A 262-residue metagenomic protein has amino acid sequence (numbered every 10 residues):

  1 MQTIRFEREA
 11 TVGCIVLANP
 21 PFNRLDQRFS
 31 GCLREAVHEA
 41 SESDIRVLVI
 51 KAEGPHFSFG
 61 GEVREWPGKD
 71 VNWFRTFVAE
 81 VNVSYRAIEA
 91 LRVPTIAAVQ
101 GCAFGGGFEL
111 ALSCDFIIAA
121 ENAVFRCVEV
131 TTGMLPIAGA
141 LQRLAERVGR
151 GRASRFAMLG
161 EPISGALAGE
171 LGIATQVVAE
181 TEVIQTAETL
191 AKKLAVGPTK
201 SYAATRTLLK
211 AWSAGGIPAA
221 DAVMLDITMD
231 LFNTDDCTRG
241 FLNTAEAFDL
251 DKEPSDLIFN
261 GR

Functional and structural regions predicted by a protein language model:
M1-E53, R86: Conserved CoA-thioester-binding segment of acyl-CoA-metabolizing enzymes
M1-E9, N19, G160-G165, Q185 (+2 more regions): C-terminal alpha-helix plus adjacent terminal tail
I15, I50, E62, L110-L112 (+3 more regions): Hydrophobic/aromatic residues within transmembrane alpha-helices of multi-pass small-molecule transporters
F22-N23, H56, M134, Q176: Short strand->helix junction
F29-L33, F77-E80, V183, M224: Hydrophobic alpha-helical membrane-association signature
C32, A52-A87, A103, G133: Glycine- (often His-adjacent) and acidic-residue-rich active-site loop that binds/positions the CoA thioester
A87-T199: Crotonase-fold acyl-CoA enzyme core
